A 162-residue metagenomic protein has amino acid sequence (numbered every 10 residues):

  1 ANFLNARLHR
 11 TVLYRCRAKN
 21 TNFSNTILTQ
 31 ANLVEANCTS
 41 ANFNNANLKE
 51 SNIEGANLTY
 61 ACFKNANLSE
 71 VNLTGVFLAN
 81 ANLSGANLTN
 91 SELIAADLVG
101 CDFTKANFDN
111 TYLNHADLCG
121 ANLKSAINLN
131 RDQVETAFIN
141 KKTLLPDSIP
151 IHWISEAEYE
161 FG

Functional and structural regions predicted by a protein language model:
A1-G162: Tandem repeat scaffolds
